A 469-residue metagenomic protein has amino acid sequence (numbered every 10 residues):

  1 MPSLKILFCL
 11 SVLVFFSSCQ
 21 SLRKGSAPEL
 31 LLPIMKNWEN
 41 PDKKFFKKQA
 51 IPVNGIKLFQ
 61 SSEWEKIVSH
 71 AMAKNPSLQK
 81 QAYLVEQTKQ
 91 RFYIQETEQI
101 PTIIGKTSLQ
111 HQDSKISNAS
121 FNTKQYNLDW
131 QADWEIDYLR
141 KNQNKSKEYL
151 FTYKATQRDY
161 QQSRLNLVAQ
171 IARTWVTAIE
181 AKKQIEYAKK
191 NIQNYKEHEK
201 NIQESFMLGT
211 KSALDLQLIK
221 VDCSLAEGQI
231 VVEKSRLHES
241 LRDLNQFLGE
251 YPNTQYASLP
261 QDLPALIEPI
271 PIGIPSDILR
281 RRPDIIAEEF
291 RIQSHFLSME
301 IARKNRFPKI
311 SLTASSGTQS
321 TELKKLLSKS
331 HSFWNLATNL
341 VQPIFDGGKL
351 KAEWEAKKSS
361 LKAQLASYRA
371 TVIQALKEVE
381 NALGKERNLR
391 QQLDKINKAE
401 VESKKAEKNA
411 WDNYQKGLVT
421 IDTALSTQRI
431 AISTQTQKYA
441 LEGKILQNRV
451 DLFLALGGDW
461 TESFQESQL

Functional and structural regions predicted by a protein language model:
P2-V12, F16-A73, K234-R280, E322 (+2 more regions): Terminal intrinsically disordered/low-complexity segments used for targeting and assembly
K44-Q60, S69, K106-Q131, K145 (+5 more regions): Small/polar, glycine/serine/threonine/aspartate-rich low-complexity segments that form flexible
Q79-K80, E96-T97, I136-R164, L214 (+8 more regions): Sec/SRP-type N-terminal targeting helices
Q79-T97, K106, Q110, Q293: Short, acidic/charged, Gly/Pro-enriched secondary-structure junctions
N142, F151, Q157-I274, K385 (+4 more regions): Periplasmic alpha-helical coiled-coil/stalk elements that build and connect Gram-negative outer-membrane
F206-T210, Y414-L418, A455-D459: A short glycine-centered flexible hinge/capping loop motif at secondary-structure junctions
A410-L441: C-terminal structured "cap/appendage" subdomains that terminate the fold
